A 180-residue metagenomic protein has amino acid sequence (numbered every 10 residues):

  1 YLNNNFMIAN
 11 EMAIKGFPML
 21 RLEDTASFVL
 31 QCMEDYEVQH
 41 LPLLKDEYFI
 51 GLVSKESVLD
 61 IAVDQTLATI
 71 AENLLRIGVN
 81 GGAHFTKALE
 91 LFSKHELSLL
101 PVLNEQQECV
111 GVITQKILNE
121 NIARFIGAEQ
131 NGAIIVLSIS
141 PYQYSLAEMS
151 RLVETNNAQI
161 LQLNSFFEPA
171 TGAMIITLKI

Functional and structural regions predicted by a protein language model:
N3-C32, L43-L44, F49-L52, V63-L91 (+6 more regions): Bateman/CBS regulatory modules and CBS-like beta-alpha motifs in cytosolic regions of diverse proteins
E34, S93, A123, V153-N157: Signal for well-folded cores of large energy- and translation-related assemblies
Q39, G51-V58, S98, V110-L118: Short hydrophobic beta-strand motif reused across regulatory alpha/beta modules
S57-V58, A71, I175-K179: Short low-complexity, flexible loop/linker segments enriched in glycine and/or proline with clustered acidic
D60-I61, I113-F125, N157-I160: Short, composition-biased local secondary-structure segments
Q130-I180: A conserved regulatory-domain signal marking ACT and ACT-like small-molecule sensing domains and adjacent regulatory
